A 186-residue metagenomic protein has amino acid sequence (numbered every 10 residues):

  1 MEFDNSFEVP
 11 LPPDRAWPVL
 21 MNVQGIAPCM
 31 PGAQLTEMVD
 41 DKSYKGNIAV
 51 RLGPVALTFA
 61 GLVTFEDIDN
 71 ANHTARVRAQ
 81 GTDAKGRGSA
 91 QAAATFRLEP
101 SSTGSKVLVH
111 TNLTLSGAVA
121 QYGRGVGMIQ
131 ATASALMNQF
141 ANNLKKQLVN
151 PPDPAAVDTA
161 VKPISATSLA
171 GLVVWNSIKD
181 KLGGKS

Functional and structural regions predicted by a protein language model:
M1-G53, T159-S186: Hydrophobic ligand-binding cavity/cleft-lining segments
E2-E8, S43-K45, T58-A60, T74 (+2 more regions): Intrinsic-disorder/low-complexity, polar/charged segments enriched in Ser/Thr/Lys/Arg/Asp/Glu/Gln
N5-F7, A33-Q34, A60-D67, A92-P100: Hydrophobic/aromatic beta-strand elements that line small-molecule binding cavities or substrate pockets in beta-rich
P12, D41, N70-A71, S101-G104: Short strand-connecting beta-turns/loops that link adjacent beta-strands
A16-L20, I26, F65, V109 (+1 more regions): Hydrophobic pocket/interface hotspot
M38-T82: Glycine-rich portal/gate segments that line the openings of hydrophobic small-molecule binding cavities
D67, G81-T132: Beta-strand/loop substructures that line and gate deep hydrophobic ligand-binding cavities in soluble
A120-V157: A conserved amphipathic terminal alpha-helix motif
